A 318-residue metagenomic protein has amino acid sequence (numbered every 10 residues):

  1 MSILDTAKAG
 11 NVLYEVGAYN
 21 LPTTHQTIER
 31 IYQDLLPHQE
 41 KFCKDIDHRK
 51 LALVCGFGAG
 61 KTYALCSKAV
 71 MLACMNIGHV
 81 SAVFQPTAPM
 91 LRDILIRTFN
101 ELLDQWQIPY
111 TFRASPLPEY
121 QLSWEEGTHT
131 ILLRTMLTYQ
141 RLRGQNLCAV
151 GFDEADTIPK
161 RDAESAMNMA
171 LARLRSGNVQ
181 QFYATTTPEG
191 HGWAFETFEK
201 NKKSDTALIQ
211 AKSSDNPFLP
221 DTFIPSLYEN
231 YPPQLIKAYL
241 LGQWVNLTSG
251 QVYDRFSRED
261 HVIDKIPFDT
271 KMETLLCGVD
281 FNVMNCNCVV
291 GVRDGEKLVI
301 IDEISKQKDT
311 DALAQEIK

Functional and structural regions predicted by a protein language model:
M1-K50: Pre-P-loop entry segment of helicase/translocase ATPase cores
T62-I77: Walker A/P-loop NTP-binding motif
H79-L91: Conserved RecA-like ASCE P-loop NTPase motor core of nucleic-acid helicases/translocases
M90-C148, W244: Inter-Walker segment of RecA-like/P-loop motor cores
D153-T157: Walker B catalytic acidic pair
P159-N230: ASCE P-loop NTPase helicase motor core
N216-G278, M284: ATPase catalytic-site recognition across NTP-hydrolyzing enzymes
K271, G291-K318: Nucleic-acid-processing active sites and adjacent nucleic-acid-binding tracks, predominantly divalent metal-dependent
